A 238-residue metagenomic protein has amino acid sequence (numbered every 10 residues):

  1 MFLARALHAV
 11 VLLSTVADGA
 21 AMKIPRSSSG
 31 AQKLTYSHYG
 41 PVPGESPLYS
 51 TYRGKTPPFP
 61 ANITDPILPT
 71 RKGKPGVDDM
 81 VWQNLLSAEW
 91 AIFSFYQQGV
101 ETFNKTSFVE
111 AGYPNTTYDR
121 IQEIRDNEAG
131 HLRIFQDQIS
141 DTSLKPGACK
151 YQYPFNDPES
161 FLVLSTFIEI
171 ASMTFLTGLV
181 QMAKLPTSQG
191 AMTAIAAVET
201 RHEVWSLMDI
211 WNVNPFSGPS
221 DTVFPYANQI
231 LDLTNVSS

Functional and structural regions predicted by a protein language model:
M1-S29: Fungal secretory targeting signals
M22-S238: All-alpha RGS (Regulator of G-protein Signaling) helical domain and cognate RGS-like helical scaffolds
